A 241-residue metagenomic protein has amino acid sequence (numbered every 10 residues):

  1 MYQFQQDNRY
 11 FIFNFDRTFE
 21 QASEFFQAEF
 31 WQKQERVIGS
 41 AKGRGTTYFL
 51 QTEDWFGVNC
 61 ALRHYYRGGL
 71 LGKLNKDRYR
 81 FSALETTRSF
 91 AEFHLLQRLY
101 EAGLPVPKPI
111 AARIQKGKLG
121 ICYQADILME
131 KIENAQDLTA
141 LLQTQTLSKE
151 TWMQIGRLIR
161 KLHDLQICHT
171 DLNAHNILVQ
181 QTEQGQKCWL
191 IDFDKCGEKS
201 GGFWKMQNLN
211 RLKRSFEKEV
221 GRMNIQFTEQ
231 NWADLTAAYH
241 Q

Functional and structural regions predicted by a protein language model:
M1-I38: Juxta-kinase regulatory segment immediately upstream of eukaryotic protein kinase catalytic domains
F25-Q136, R160, D164: Conserved ATP-binding subdomain of kinase catalytic cores across diverse folds
K116, V179-E183: Short, low-complexity Ser/Thr-rich regulatory SLiMs
D137-Q145: AlphaC helix of the protein kinase catalytic domain
E150-L158: Conserved alphaE helix
Q166, D171: Conserved catalytic-loop position in the HRD/HxD motif
L172-V179: Hydrophobic residue at the +6 position relative to the catalytic HRD Asp in the kinase catalytic loop
T182-Q241: C-lobe/activation-segment region of protein kinase-like
